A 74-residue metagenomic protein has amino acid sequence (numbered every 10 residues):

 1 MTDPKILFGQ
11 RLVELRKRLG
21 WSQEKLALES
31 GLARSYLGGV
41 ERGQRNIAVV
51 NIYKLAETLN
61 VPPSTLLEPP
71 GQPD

Functional and structural regions predicted by a protein language model:
M1-L7: A detector for short, charged/polar N-terminal pre-domain segments
Q10-E29: Short basic helix-loop element that most often maps to the first helix and adjoining turn of HTH DNA-binding modules
L12, L26, L37-V40, L66: Conserved hydrophobic/aromatic packing and binding residues within compact polymer-binding modules
E24, S35, Y53: Residues within helix-turn-helix
G31-R45: Recognition helix of helix-turn-helix/homeodomain-like DNA-binding domains that insert into the DNA major groove
A48-I52: Long, hydrophobic alpha-helical segments
E57, T65-D74: Short, charged recognition helix plus adjacent turn of helix-turn-helix-like nucleic-acid-binding domains
